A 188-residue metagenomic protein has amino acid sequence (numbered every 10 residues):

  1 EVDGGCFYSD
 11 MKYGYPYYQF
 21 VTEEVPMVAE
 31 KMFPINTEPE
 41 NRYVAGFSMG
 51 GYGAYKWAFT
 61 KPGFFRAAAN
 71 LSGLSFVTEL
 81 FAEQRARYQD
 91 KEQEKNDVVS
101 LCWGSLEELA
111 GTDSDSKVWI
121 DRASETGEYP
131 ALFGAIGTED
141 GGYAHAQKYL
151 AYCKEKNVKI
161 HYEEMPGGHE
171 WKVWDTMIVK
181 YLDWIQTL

Functional and structural regions predicted by a protein language model:
E1-L188: Non-catalytic cap/lid and distal C-terminal segments of serine-dependent acyl enzymes
